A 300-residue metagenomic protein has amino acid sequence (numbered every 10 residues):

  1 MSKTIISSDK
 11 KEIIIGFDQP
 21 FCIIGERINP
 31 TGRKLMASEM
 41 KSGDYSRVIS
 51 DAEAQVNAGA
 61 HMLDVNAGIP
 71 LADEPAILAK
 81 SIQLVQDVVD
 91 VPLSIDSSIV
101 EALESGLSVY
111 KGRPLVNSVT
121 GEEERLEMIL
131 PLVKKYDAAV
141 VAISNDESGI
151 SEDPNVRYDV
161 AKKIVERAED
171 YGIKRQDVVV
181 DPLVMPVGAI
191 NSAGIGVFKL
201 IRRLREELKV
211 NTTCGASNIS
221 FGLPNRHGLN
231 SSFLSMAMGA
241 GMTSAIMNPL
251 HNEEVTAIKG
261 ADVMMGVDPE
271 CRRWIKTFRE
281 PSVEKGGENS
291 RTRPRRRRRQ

Functional and structural regions predicted by a protein language model:
M1-V179, M185-Q300: Domain-level signal for soluble alpha/beta catalytic cores
